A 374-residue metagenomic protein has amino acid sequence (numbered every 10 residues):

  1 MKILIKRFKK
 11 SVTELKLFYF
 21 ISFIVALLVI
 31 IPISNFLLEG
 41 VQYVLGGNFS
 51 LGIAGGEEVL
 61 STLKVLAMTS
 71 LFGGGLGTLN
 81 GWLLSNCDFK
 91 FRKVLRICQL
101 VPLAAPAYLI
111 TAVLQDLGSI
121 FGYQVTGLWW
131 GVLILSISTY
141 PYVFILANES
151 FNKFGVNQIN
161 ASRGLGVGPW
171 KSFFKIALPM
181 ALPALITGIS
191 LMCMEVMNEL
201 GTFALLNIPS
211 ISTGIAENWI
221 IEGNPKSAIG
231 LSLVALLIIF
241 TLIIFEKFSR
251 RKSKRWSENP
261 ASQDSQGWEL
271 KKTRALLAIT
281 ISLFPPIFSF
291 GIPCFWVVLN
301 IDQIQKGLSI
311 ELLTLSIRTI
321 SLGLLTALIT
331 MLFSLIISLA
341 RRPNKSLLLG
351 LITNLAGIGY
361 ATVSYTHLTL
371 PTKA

Functional and structural regions predicted by a protein language model:
K2-R7, S11-Y19, V25, P32-F36 (+8 more regions): C-terminal transmembrane helix and the adjacent membrane-cytosol boundary/short C-terminal tail of inner/organellar
I3-K16, S34-L71, N86-C87, F174 (+4 more regions): Periplasmic/extracellular loop-to-transmembrane helix junction in inner-membrane transport proteins
K9, M68-Q99, A147, S172-A177 (+2 more regions): Transmembrane-helix boundary motif in ABC transporter permease subunits
I31-S34, L38, G75-N80, W130-L133 (+5 more regions): Membrane-embedded alpha-helices of multi-pass transport/permease systems
L66, S70-W82, Y108, A112 (+7 more regions): Hydrophobic positions within alpha-helical transmembrane segments of bacterial inner-membrane proteins
L71, I137-S150, G155, P169-N198 (+1 more regions): Transmembrane alpha-helices
V143, A184-G223: Non-cytoplasmic
H367-A374: Single conserved hydrophobic/aromatic residue that forms the stacking wall/gate of nucleotide- or nucleobase-binding
